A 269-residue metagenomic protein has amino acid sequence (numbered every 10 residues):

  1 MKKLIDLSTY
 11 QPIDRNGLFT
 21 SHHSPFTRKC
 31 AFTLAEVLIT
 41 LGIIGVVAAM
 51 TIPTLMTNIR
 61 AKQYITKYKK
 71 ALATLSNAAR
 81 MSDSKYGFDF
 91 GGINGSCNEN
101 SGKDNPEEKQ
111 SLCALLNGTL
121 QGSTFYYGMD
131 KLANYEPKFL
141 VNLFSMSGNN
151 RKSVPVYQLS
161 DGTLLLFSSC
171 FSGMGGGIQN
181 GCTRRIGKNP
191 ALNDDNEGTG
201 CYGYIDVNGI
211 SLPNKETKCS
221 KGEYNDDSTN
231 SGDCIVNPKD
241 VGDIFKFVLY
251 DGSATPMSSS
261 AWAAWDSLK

Functional and structural regions predicted by a protein language model:
M1-F32: N-terminal leader/signal peptides at the extreme start of proteins
T9, H22-P25, G92-I93, C97 (+2 more regions): Compositionally biased regions
R28-R60: N-terminal single-pass transmembrane signal-anchor helix
T33, Q63, D83-G87: Short, Lys/Arg-rich amphipathic alpha-helical interaction segments that bind nucleic acids or acidic protein surfaces
I52-L75, A79: Aliphatic-rich helix starts adjacent to a transmembrane/signal segment
S76-G95: Alpha-helix exit/C-cap motif
G102-K269: Intrinsically disordered, low-complexity regions enriched in Pro/Ser/Thr/Gly and acidic residues
